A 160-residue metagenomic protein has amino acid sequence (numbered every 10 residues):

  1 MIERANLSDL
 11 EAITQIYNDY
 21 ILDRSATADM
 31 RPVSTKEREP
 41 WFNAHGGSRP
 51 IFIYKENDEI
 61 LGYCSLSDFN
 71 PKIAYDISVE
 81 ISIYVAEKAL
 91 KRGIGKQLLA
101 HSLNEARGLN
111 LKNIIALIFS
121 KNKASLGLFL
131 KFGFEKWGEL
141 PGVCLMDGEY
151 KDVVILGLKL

Functional and structural regions predicted by a protein language model:
M1-Q15: A short beta-loop-alpha structural element at the N-terminal edge of CoA-dependent acyl/N-acetyltransferase catalytic
T14, N18-W41: Conserved GNAT-fold acetyl-CoA-binding loop/helix
R31-K88, L99, K159-L160: Acetyl-CoA-dependent GNAT
E59-G62, A124, Y150: Glycine-rich acetyl-CoA-binding "A-motif" of GNAT/NAT acetyltransferases
V85, K91-N104, G127-K131: Conserved acetyl-CoA-binding loop-helix of GNAT-fold acetyltransferases
A106-I118: Conserved GNAT acetyl-CoA-binding A-motif
I115-I118, E135-K151: Conserved catalytic-core motifs of GNAT/GCN5-like acyltransferases
A116-L126: Conserved beta-strand-loop-alpha-helix junction that forms the acyl-donor binding cleft
